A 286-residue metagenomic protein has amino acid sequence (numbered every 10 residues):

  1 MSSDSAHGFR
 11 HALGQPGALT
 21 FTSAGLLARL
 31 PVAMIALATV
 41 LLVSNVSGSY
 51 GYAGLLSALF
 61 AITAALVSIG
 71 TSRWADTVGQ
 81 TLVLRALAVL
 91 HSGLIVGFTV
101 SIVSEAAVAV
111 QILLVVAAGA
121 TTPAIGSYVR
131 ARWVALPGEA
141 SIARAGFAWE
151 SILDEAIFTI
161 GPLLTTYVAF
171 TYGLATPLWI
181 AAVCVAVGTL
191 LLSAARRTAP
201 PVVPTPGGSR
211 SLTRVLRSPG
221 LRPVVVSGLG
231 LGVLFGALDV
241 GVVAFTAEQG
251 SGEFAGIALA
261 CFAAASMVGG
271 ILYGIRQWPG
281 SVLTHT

Functional and structural regions predicted by a protein language model:
M1-S5, A140, S193-R214: Flexible cytoplasmic inter-helical loops of multi-pass small-molecule transporters
S3-S68, V215-A260: Helix-loop boundary and gating motifs at the non-cytosolic
L26, A107-I125, L229-V233: Hydrophobic core of transmembrane alpha-helices in multi-pass small-molecule transporters, especially MFS/SLC-type
L41, T99, I160-A181: Transmembrane alpha-helix termini and helix-breaking/packing motifs in multi-pass membrane transporters
L66-Q80, A169, V268-V282: Helix-to-loop junctions at the C-terminal end of transmembrane segments in multipass secondary transporters
V89-A106: C-terminal ends and interior cores of transmembrane alpha-helices in multi-pass membrane transporters/permeases
L114-A156: Cytoplasmic helix-loop-helix junction between adjacent transmembrane helices in 12-TM secondary transporters
I125-G126, V183-V203: C-terminal membrane-cytosol helix-exit motif in multi-pass small-molecule transporters
